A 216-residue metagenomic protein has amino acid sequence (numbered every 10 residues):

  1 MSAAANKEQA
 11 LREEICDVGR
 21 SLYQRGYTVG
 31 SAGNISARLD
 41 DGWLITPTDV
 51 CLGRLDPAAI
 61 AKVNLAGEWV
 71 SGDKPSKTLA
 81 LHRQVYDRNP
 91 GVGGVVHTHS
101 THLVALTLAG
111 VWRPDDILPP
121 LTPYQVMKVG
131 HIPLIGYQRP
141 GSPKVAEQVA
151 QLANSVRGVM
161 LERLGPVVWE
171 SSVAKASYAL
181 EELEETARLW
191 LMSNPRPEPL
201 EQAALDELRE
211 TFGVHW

Functional and structural regions predicted by a protein language model:
M1-W216: Glycine-rich flexible loops
